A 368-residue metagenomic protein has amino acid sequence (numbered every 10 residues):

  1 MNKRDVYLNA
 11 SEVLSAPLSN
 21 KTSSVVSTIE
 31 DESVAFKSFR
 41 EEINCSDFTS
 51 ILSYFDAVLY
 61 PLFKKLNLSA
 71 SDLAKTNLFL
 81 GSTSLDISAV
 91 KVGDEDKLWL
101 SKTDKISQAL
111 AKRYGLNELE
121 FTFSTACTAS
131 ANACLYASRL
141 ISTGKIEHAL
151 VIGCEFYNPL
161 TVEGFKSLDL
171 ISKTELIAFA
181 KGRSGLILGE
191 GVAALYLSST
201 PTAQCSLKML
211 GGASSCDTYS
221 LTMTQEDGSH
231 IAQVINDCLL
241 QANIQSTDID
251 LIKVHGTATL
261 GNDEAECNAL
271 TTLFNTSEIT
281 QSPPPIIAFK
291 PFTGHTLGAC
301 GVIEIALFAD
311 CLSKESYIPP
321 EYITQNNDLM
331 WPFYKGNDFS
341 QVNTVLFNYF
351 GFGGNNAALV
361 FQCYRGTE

Functional and structural regions predicted by a protein language model:
M1-E118, N158, S167, I171-I187 (+2 more regions): Conserved "HGTGT" condensation-loop signature of ketosynthase/thiolase-family condensing enzymes that catalyze
A126: Amphipathic alpha-helical interface segments
S130: Short conserved active-site loop signatures built around small residues
C134, S138: Short, conserved alpha-helix that lines the donor NDP-sugar binding/gating region of sugar-transfer enzymes
L140-I141, L312: Hydrophobic pocket-lining residues that define ligand/cofactor binding sites across diverse proteins
K145-E147, V342: Short, high-confidence coil segments that cap the C-terminus of an alpha-helix and link into the following beta-strand
